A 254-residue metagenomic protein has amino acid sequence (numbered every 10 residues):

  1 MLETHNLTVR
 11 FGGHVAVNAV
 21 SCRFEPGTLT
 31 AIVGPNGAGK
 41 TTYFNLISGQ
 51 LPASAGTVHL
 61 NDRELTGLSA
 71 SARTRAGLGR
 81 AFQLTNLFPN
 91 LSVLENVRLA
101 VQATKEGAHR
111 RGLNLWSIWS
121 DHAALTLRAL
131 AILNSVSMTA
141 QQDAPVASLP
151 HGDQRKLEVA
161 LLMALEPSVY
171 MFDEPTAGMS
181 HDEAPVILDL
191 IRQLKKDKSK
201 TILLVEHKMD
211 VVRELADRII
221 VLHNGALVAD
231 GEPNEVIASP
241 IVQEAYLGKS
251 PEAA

Functional and structural regions predicted by a protein language model:
M1-A254: Glycine-rich phosphate-binding loops of nucleotide-dependent enzymes
